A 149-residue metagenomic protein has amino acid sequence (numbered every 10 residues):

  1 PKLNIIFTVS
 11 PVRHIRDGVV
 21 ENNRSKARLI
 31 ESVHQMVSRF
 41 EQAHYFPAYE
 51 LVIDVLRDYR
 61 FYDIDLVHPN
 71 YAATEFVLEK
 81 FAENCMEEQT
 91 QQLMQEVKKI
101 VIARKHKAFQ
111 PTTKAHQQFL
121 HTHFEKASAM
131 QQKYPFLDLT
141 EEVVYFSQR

Functional and structural regions predicted by a protein language model:
P1-N23, V97-R104: Active-site segments of SGNH/GDSL-like serine hydrolases that catalyze O-acetyl group transfer/hydrolysis on lipids
N4-I6, A27-D58, K80, M94-E96: Extracellular serine-dependent O-acyl
D17-V19, R57-R60: Short acidic, glycine/proline-rich loop/turn micro-motifs
V20-R28, P69: Alpha-helix N-cap and loop-to-helix initiation/capping positions
Y49-E50, A72-E75: N-terminal targeting/trafficking signals and adjacent low-complexity tails
Y62, Y71: Catalytic binding pocket for nucleotide-activated donors in carbohydrate/polymer assembly enzymes
I64-L66, E75, K80-R149: Conserved catalytic region of serine esterases and O-acyltransferases that act on ester linkages in lipids
